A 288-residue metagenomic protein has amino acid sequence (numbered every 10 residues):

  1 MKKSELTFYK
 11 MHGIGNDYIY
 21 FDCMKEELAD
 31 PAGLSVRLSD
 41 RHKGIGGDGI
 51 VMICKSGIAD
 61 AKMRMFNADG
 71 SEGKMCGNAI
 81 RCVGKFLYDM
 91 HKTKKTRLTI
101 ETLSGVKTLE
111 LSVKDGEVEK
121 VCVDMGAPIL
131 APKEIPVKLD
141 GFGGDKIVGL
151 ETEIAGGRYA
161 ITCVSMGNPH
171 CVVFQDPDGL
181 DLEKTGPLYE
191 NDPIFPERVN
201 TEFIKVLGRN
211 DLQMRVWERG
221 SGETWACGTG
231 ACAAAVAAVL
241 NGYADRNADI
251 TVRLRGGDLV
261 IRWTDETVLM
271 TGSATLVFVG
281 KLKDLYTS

Functional and structural regions predicted by a protein language model:
M1-E117, C171-S288: A glycine-rich beta-to-alpha transition motif near the start of alpha/beta enzyme domains, typified by
Y9-M11, L98-I100, V137, I147-I154 (+2 more regions): Short acidic-hydrophobic surface loop/beta-edge motif
R64, V123, T162: Beta-strand scaffold of nucleotide-dependent catalytic cores
G73, K120, K133-D140, F174: Flexible, glycine/proline-enriched loop segments at strand-loop-helix junctions that form or flank small-ligand binding
E117-M125: Short, solvent-exposed secondary-structure boundary/capping segments
A127-P128, D258: Short, charged beta-turn/beta-strand-edge "cap" motif at the junction between a beta-strand and an adjacent loop
I129-Y159, L182: Active-site glycine-rich loop that binds ribose-phosphate moieties when present
V148-D178: Internal active-site segments that recognize and position negatively charged phosphoryl groups and nucleotide moieties
